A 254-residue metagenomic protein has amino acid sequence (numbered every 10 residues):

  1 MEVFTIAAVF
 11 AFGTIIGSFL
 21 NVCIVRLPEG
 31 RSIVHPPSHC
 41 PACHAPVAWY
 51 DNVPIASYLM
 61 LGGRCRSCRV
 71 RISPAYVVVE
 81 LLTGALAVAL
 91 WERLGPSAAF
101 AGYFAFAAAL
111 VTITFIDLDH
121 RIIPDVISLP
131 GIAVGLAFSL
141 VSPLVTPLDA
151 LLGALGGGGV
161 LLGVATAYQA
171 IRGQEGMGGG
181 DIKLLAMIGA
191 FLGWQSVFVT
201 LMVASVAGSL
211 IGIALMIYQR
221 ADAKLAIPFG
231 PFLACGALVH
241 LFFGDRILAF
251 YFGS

Functional and structural regions predicted by a protein language model:
M1-P28, D125: Long, highly hydrophobic alpha-helical transmembrane signal-anchor segments
V9, A99-A207, A249-S254: Functional transmembrane core segments of multi-pass inner-membrane proteins
L20, I24, L86, L90 (+8 more regions): Alpha-helical membrane-inserting segments
L20-A75, F229: Membrane-proximal soluble regions of multi-pass membrane proteins
N21-L27, G62-V70, L110-H120, G163-E175 (+1 more regions): C-terminal ends of transmembrane helices
I72-V79, D125: Select subsegments of transmembrane alpha-helices in polytopic membrane proteins, especially boundary-proximal
G178-G180, I213-V239: Interfacial loop-to-transmembrane junctions
Q195-L225: Conserved post-catalytic alpha-helical subdomain immediately downstream of the catalytic base and nucleotide-binding
